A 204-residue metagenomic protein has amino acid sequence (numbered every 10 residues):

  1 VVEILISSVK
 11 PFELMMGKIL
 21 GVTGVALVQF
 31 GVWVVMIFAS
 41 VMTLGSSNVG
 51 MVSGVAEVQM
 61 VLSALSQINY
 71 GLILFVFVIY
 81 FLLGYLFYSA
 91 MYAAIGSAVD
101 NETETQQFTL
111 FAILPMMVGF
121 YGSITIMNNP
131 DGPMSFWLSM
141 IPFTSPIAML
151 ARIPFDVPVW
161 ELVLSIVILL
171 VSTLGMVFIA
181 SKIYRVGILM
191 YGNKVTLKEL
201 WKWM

Functional and structural regions predicted by a protein language model:
S7, F12-W33, V76, P115: Alpha-helical transmembrane segments of multi-pass membrane proteins
G17, M117-F120, K198-M204: Cytosolic juxtamembrane regulatory segments of multi-pass membrane proteins
I19-V49, S53, L83, Y88 (+2 more regions): Hydrophobic alpha-helical transmembrane segments that constitute the membrane-spanning cores of multi-pass membrane
A39-F75, D156: Membrane-interfacial helix-loop-helix connectors in multipass membrane proteins
S63-Y70, T125-S139, T144-V171: Membrane-interfacial helix-loop-helix junctions in multi-pass membrane proteins
I68-L114: A structural motif at transmembrane helix-loop-helix junctions in multipass membrane proteins
F75, I79-Y80, D156-V186: Alpha-helical transmembrane segments of multi-pass membrane transporters/translocases
A94-T103, S172-M204: Junction motif at the cytosolic side of a transmembrane helix
